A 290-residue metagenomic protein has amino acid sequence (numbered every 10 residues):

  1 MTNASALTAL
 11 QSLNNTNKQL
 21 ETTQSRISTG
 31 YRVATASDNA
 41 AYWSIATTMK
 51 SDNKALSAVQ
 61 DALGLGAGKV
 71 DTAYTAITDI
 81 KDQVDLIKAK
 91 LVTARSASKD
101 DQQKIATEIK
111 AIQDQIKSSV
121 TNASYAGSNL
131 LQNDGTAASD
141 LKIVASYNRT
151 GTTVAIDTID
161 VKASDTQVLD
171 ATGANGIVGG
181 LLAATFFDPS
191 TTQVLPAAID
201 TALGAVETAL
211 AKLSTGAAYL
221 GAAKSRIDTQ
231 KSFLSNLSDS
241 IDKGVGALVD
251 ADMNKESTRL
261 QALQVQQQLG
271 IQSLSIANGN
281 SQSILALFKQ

Functional and structural regions predicted by a protein language model:
M1-L7, N15, S28, R32-A251 (+2 more regions): Amphipathic alpha-helical coiled-coil/heptad-repeat segments
L20, V265-Q267: A generic "structured core" feature
A262: Arg/Lys-rich, often Gly-containing low-complexity segments of ribosomal proteins
